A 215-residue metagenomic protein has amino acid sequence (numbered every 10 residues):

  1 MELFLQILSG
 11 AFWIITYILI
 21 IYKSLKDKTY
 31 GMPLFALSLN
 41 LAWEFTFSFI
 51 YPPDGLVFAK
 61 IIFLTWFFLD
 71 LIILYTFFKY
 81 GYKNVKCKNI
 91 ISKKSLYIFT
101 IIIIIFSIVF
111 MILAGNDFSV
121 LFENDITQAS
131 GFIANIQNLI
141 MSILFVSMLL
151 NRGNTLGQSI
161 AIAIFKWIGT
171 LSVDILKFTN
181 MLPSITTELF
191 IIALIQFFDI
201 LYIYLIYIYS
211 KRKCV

Functional and structural regions predicted by a protein language model:
M1-W13: Hydrophobic transmembrane alpha-helical segments in integral membrane proteins
I14-D27, E44-Y97, M111-D117, I206-S210: Internal transmembrane alpha-helix with an interfacial aromatic "cap," most often the third helix
L25-L37, T155-I162: Membrane-interfacial loop-to-transmembrane alpha-helix junctions, especially the N-terminal start
M32-I50, F63-W66, K166-D174: Hydrophobic alpha-helical transmembrane segments of multi-pass membrane proteins
E44-Y51, F106-V120, T170-M181: C-terminal ends of transmembrane alpha-helices and the immediately adjacent extracellular/lumenal or cytosolic loop
P52-V57, N124-D125, M181-I185: Membrane-interface helix caps and helix-loop-helix hairpins in membrane proteins
Y80-L149: Membrane-proximal helix-loop-helix units in multi-pass membrane proteins
L144-M148, Q158-V215: C-terminal transmembrane-bundle signature of multipass membrane proteins, characterized by strong activation on
